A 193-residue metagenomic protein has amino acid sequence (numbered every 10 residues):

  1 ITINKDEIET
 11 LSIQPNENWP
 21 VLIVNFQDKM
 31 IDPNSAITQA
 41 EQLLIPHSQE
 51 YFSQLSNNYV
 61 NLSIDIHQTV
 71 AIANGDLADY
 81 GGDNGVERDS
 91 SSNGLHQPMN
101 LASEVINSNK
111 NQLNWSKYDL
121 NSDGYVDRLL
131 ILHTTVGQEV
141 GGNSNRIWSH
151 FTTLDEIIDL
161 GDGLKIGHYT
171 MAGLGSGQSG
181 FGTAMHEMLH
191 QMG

Functional and structural regions predicted by a protein language model:
I1-G193: Active-site-proximal segment of zinc-dependent metalloprotease catalytic domains
